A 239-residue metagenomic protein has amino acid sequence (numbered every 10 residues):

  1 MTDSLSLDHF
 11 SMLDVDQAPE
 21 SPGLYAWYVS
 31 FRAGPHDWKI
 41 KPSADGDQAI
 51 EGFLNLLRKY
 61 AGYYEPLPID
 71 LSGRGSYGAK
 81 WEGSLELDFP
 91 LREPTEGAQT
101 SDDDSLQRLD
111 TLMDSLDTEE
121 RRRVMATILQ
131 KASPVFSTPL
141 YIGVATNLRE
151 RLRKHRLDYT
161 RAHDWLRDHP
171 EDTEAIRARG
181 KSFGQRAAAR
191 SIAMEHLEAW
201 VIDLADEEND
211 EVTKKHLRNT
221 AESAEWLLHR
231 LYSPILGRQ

Functional and structural regions predicted by a protein language model:
M1-Q239: Boundary/linker segments flanking structured domains
